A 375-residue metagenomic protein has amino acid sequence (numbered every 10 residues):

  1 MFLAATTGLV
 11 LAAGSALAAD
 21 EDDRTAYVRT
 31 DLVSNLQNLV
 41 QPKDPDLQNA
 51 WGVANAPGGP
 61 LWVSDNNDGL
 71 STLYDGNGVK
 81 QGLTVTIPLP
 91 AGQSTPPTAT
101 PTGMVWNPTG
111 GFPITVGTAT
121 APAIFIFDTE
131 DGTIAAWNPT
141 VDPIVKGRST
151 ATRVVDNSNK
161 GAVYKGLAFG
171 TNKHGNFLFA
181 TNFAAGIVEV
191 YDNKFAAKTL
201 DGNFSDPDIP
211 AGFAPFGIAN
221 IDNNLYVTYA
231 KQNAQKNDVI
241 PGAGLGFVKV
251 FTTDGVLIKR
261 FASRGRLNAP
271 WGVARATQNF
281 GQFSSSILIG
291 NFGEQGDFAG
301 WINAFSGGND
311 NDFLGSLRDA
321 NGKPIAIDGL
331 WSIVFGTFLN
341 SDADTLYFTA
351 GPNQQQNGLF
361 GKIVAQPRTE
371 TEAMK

Functional and structural regions predicted by a protein language model:
F2-A12: Bacterial N-terminal signal peptides
L17-K375: Sequence/structural signature of beta-propeller domains
